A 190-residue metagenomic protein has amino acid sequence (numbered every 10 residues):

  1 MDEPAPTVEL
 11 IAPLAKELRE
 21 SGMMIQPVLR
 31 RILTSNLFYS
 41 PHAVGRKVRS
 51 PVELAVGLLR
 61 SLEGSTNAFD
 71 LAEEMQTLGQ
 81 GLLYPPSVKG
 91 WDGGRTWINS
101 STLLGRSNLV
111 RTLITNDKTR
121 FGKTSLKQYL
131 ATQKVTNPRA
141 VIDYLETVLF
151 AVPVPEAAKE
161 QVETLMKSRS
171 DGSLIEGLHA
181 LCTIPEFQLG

Functional and structural regions predicted by a protein language model:
M1-S21, Q26-G190: Flexible, low-complexity segments enriched for small/polar residues
